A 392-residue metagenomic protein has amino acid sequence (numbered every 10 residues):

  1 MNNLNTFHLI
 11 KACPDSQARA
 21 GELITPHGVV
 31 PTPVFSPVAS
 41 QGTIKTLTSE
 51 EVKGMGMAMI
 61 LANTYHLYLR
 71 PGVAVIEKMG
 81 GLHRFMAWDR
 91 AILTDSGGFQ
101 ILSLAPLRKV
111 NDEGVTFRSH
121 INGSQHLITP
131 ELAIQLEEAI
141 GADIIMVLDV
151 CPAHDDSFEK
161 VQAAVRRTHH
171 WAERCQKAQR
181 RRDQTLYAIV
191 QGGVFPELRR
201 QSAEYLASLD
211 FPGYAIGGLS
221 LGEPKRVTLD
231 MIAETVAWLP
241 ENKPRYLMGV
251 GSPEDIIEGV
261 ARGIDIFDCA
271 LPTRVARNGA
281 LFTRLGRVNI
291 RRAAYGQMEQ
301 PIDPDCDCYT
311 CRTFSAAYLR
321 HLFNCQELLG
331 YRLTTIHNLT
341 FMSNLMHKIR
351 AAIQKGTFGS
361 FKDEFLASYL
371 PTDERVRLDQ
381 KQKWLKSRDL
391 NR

Functional and structural regions predicted by a protein language model:
M1-E22, V30-V34, A39, T46 (+2 more regions): C-terminal extensions of enzymes
M1-R181, A293-G296: Non-catalytic, usually N-terminal nucleic-acid engagement modules in DNA/RNA processing proteins
G28, I60, D95, E137 (+5 more regions): Conserved, mostly hydrophobic/aromatic
D95, H169, F211, A215-G217 (+2 more regions): HAD-like aspartate-dependent phosphatase fold
L132, L136, I140, A163 (+6 more regions): A non-catalytic, amphipathic alpha-helix used as a structural packing/dimerization or gating element in enzyme scaffolds
G141, A172, Q176-Q179, D210 (+3 more regions): Structural signal for hydrophobic packing residues in well-ordered secondary-structure cores of soluble enzyme domains
A153-D155, Q162, G213-L219, L328-Y331: Glycine- and acidic
R166, A178-I302: Glycine-rich phosphate/ribose-binding loops and adjacent secondary-structure elements that form binding surfaces
